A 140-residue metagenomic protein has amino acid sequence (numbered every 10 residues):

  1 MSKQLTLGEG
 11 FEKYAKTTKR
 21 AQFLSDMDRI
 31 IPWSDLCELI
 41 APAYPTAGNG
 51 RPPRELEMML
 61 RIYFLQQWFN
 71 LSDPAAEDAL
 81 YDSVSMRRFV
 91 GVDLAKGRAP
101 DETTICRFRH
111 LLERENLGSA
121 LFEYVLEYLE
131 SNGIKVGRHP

Functional and structural regions predicted by a protein language model:
M1-S34, P42: Charged, often Cys/His-bearing segments associated with DNA-binding zinc-finger transcription factors
P32, R51-M58, K96-P100: Secondary-structure capping and boundary motifs in well-ordered enzyme cores
C37-M58: An N-terminal domain-cap segment
A47-R51, N70-S72, L112-E113: N-terminal core-binding DNA-recognition domain of tyrosine recombinases/integrases
M58-N70: Alpha-helical support elements that line or immediately flank enzyme active sites and cofactor-binding pockets
A76-R88: DNA-recognition alpha helix
V92-P140: Active-site- or DNA-interface-adjacent structural scaffold in DNA-acting proteins
